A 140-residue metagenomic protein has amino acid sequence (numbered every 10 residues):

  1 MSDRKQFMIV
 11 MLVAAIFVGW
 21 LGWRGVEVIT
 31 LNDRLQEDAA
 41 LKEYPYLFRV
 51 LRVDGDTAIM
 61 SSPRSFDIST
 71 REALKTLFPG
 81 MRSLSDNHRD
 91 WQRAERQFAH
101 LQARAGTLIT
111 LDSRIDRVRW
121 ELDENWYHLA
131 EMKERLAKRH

Functional and structural regions predicted by a protein language model:
M1-D3: Short, Lys/Arg-rich N-terminal segment immediately upstream of the first membrane anchor
K5-W23: Hydrophobic membrane-insertion alpha-helices, especially the h-region of bacterial N-terminal signal peptides
W20-W23, W91, W120, W126: A residue-identity detector for tryptophan
L21-N32: Aromatic-capped interface at the extracytoplasmic side of an N-terminal signal-anchor transmembrane helix
N32-V50: Short extracytoplasmic/periplasmic juxtamembrane "stem" segments immediately C-terminal to an N-terminal membrane anchor
F48-L111: Extracytoplasmic/periplasmic/luminal assembly and interaction segments in envelope/secretory/respiratory proteins
S65-T76, T110-H140: Polar/charged, Gly/Pro-rich intrinsically disordered segments
